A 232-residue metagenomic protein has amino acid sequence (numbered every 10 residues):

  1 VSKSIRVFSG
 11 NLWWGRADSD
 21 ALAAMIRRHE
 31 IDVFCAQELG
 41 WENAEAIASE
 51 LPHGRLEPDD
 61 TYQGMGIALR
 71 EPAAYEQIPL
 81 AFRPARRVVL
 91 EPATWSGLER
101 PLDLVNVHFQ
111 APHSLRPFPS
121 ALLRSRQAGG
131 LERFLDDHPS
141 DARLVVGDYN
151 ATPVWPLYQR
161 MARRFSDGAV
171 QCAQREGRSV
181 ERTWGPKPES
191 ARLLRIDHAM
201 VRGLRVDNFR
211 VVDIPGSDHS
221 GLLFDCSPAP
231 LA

Functional and structural regions predicted by a protein language model:
V1-S49, W95, P230-A232: N-terminal, active-site-proximal structural segment of metallo-dependent hydrolase catalytic domains
V7-A17, Q110-L123: Acidic/histidine-rich helix-loop elements that form or flank divalent-metal/phosphate-binding sites at the catalytic
N11, H108, G147-D148, H219: Active-site glycine-centered loops adjacent to acidic/histidine catalytic or metal-binding residues that shape
W14, V33-P112, R210-D213: Structured beta-strand-rich core segments of catalytic domains in phosphoester-bond hydrolases
D18, L22, N43, R124-Q127 (+2 more regions): Stable alpha-helical elements in mature extracytoplasmic
V89-E91, D136-R143, A151-A232: Metal-dependent phosphoester-hydrolase catalytic domains
S96-D103, R124-Y149: His/acidic metal-ligating clusters that form di-metal
